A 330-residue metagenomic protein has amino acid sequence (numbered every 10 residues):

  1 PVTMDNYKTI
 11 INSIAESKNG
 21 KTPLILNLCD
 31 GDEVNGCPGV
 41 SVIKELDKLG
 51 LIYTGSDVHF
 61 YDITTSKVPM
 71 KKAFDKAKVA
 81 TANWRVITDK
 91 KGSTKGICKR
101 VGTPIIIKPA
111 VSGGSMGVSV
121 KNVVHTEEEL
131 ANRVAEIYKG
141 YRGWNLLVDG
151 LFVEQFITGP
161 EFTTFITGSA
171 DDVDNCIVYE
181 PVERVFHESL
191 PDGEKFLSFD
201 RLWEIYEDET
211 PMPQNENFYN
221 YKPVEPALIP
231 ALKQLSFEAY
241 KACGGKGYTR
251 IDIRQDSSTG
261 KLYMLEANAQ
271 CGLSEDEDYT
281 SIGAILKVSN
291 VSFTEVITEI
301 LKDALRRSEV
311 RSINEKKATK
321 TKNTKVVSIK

Functional and structural regions predicted by a protein language model:
P1-I87: Conserved N-proximal alpha/beta basic substrate-recognition cap immediately N-terminal to, or forming the N-lobe
Y7-T9, I63, K91, E188 (+1 more regions): Generic structural signal for helix capping and beta-alpha/helix-loop junctions
I14-K18, Y61-F152, T158-G159, S169-D172: Active-site nucleotide/adenylate-binding loops and adjacent lid/helix of ATP-dependent enzymes
D89, S169, F186, S258 (+1 more regions): Short coil/turn motifs at secondary-structure junctions
S115-G117, E207-Y221, S281: A short small-residue
E127-M212, P223, A227, A231-Q234 (+1 more regions): Phosphate-binding site of ATP-dependent enzymes
V173, N217, Y221-K330: ATP-dependent carboxylate activation and anion-phosphoryl transfer catalytic cores that bind Mg-ATP to form
